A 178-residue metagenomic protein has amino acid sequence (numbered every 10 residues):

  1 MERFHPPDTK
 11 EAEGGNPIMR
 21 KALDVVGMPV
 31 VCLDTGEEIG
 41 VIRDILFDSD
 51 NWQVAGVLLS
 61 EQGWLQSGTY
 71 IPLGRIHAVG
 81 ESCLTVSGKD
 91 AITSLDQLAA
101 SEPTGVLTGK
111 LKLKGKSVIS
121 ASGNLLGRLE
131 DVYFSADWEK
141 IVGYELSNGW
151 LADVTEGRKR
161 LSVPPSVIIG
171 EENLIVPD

Functional and structural regions predicted by a protein language model:
E2-D178: Peripheral interaction segments used for macromolecular assembly
